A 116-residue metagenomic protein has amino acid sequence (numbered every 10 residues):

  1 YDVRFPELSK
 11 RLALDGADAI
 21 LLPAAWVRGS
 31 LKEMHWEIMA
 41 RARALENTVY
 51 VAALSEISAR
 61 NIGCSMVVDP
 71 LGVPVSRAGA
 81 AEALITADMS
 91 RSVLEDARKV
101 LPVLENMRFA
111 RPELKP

Functional and structural regions predicted by a protein language model:
D2-V3, R91: Alpha-helix N-cap/helix-start capping motif
V3-A83: CN hydrolase (nitrilase-like) catalytic-core segments centered on the catalytic cysteine and neighboring Lys/Glu
E56-P116: C-terminal beta-strand edge segments of enzyme domains
